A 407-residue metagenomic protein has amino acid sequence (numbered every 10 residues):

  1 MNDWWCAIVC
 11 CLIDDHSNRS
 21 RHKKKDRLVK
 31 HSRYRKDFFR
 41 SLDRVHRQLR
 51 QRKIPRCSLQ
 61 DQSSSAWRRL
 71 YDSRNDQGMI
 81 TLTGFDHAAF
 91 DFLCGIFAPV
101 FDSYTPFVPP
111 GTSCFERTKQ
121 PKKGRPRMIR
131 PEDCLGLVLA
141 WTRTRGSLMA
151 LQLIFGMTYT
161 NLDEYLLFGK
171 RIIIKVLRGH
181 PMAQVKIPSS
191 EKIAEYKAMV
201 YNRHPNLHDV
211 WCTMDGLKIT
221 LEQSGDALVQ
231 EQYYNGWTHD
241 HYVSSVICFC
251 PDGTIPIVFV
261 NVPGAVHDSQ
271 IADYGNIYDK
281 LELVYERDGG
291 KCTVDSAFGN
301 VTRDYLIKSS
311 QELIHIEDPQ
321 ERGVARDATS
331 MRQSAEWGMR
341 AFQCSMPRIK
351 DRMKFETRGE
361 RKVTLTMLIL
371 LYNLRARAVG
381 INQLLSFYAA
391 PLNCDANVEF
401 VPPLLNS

Functional and structural regions predicted by a protein language model:
M1-C6, S147-S407: Short, well-ordered secondary-structure "scaffold" segments embedded in the functional core of diverse domains
M1-K123, R178, I187, G380-A389 (+1 more regions): Charged, often Cys/His-bearing segments associated with DNA-binding zinc-finger transcription factors
M79-T83, R127, A328, R332: Short acidic-aromatic active-site loops that bind/stabilize oxyanions
L93, L137, L151: Short alpha-helical segments in extracytoplasmic peptidoglycan/chitin-binding modules and envelope-associated proteins
G95, P99-P106, R143, S147 (+2 more regions): Short helix-loop boundary/capping segments at the starts of domains
R117-M128, P319-E321: Short, conserved non-catalytic motifs in the polymerase core
R130-T144: Short, amphipathic alpha-helical "recognition" segments used to contact nucleic acids or chromatin
